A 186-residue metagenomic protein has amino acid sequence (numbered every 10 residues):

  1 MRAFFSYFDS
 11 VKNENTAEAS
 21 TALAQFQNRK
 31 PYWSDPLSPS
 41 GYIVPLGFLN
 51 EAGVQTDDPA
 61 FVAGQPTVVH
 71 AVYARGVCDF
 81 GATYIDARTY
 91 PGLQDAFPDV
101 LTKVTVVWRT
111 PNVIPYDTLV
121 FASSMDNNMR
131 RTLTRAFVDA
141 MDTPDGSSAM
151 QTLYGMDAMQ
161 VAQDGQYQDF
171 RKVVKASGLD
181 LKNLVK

Functional and structural regions predicted by a protein language model:
M1-A74, D79, S148, D164: Bilobed "Venus flytrap"/periplasmic-binding protein-like clamshell domains and structurally analogous long
F26, V113-P115: Short, solvent-exposed loop/turn segments at the edges of secondary structure
P36-S40, P66-T67, D86-Y90, V113 (+1 more regions): Solvent-exposed loop/turn segments at secondary-structure junctions within structured extracellular/periplasmic domains
I43, G92-L93, R130: Short glycine-/acidic-enriched loop or helix-start segments at secondary-structure transitions that form or flank
N50-E51, A74, D79-T102: A ligand-binding cleft/hinge motif common to bilobed small-molecule-binding domains
D57-D58, L93-V113: Short beta-strand->loop
M125-K186: An extracytoplasmic/periplasmic, membrane-proximal ligand-sensing/linker region
